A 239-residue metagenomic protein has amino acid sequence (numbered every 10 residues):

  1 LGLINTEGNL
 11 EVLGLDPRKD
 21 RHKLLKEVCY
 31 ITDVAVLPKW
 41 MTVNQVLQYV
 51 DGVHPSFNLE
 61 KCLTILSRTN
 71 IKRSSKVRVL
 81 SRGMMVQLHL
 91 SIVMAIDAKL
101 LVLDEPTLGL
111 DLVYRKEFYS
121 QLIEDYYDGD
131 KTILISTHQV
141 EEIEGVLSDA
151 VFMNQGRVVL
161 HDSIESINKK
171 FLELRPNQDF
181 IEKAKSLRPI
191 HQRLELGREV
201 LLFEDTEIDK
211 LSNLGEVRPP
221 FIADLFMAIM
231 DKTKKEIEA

Functional and structural regions predicted by a protein language model:
L1-E141, G145-S148, N154: ABC transporter nucleotide-binding domains
N44, V140, I181, I222-A223: Alpha-helix N-cap/helix-start and coil->helix boundary motif
P55, A95, D179, M227 (+1 more regions): Residue-level marker of positions within ordered structural domains that often coincide with functionally constrained
L101-P106, F180-A184, E207-S212: Short, surface-exposed beta-strand/loop "edge" segments at domain boundaries and coil↔beta transitions
E117-F203: ABC transporter nucleotide-binding domain
H191-A239: C-terminal coupling/interaction segments
